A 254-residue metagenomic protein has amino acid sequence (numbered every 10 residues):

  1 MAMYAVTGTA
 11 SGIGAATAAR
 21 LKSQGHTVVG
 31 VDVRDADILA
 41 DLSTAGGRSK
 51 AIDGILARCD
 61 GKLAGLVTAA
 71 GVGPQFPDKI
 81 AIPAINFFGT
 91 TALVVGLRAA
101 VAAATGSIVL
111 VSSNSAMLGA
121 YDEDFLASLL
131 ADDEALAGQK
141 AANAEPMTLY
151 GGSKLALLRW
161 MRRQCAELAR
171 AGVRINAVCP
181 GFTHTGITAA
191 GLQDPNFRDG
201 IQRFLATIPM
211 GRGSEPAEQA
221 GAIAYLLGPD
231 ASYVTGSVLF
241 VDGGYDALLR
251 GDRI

Functional and structural regions predicted by a protein language model:
M1-V29: Canonical Rossmann dinucleotide-binding motif of NAD(H)/NADP(H)-dependent dehydrogenases/reductases, specifically
V33-G47, I55: Rossmann-fold cofactor-recognition segment
V72-F76, A104-A171, F182: Catalytic loop of short-chain dehydrogenase/reductase
A99, A166-E167, S232: Alpha-helical segment proximal to the catalytic Tyr-Lys
A169, R174, V234-G236: Short, small/polar-rich loop/turn modules that mediate ligand/substrate recognition or access, typified
C179-A190, D194: Short, flexible catalytic-loop segment of classical short-chain dehydrogenase/reductase
R212-V241, D246-A247: C-terminal substrate-recognition "lid" of short-chain dehydrogenase/reductases
